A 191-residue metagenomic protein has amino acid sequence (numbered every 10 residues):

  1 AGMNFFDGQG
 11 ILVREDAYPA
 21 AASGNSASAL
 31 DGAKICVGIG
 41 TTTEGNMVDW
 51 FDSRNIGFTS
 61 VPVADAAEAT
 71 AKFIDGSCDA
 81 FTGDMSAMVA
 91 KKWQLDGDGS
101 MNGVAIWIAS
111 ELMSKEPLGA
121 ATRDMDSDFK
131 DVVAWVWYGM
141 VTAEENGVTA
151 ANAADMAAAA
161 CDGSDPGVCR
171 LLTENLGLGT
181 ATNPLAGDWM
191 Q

Functional and structural regions predicted by a protein language model:
A1, A33, I74-A87: Alpha-to-beta junction loops
A1-A29, M85-E116: Acidic, polar ligand-binding/catalytic clefts
G2-R54, S127-K130: A conserved helix-loop-strand patch within extracytoplasmic ligand-binding domains of the periplasmic binding
I11, L30, A69, F73-I74 (+2 more regions): Hydrophobic residues within well-ordered alpha-helices
V13-A20, K34, T41-T42, S110-D188: Extended ligand-binding regions for polar small-molecule ligands
A22-S23, T59-D75: Short helix-initiation/N-cap motifs at beta->coil->alpha
A27-D31, T42-A64, W93-S100, Y138: Ligand-binding cleft/hinge of the Venus flytrap
T43-M47, D65-A69, D84-M88, F129-V133 (+2 more regions): Stable alpha-helical elements in mature extracytoplasmic
